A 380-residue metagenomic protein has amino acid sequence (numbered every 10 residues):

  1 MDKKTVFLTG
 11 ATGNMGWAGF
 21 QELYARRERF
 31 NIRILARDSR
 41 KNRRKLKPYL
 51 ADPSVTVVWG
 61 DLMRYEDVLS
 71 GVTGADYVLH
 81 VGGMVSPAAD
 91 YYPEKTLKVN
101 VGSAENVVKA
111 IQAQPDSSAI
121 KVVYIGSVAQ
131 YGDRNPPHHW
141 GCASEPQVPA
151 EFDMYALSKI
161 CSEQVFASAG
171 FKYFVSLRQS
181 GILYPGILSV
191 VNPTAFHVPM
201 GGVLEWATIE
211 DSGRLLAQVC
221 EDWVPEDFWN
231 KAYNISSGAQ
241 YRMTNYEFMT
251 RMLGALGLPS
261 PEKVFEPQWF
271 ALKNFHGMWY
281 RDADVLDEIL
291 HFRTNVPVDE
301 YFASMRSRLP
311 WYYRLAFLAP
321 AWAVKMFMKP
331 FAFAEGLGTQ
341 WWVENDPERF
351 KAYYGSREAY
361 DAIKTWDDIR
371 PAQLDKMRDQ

Functional and structural regions predicted by a protein language model:
K4-R26: N-terminal Rossmann NAD(P)H-binding glycine-rich loop of SDR-like oxidoreductase domains
Y49-G102: NAD(P)H-binding glycine-rich loop region in Rossmannoid oxidoreductase-like domains and their noncatalytic homologs
M63, Y91, K95-N106, P149 (+3 more regions): Glycine-rich NAD(P)-binding loop of the Rossmann-fold in SDR/ketoreductase-type enzymes
M84, G102-F152, V175: Conserved Rossmann-fold NAD(P)-dependent oxidoreductase catalytic core, especially the SDR/UDP-sugar
A150-D153, G181, I187, V198-E210 (+1 more regions): Glycine-rich "substrate-gating" loop/helix at the edge of Rossmann-like oxidoreductase active sites
I160-G186, D227: Conserved beta-loop-beta element that borders a ligand/cofactor-binding pocket
V198-W223, K231: Substrate-positioning beta->alpha
V219-H291, V298-S304, R308-A319, F327-Q380: Mid/C-terminal beta-alpha module of Rossmann-like enzyme folds, strongest in SDR-family dehydrogenases/epimerases
